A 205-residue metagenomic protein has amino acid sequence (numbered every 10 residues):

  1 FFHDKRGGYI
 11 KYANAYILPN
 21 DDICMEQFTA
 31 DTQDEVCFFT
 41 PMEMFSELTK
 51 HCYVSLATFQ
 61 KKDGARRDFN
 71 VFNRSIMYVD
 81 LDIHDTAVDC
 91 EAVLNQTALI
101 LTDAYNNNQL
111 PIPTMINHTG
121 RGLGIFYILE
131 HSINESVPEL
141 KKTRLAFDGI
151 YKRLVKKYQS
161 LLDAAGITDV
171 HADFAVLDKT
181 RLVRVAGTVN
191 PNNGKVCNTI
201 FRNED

Functional and structural regions predicted by a protein language model:
F1, N106-H118: Short, glycine- and small/hydrophobic-rich beta-strand elements in well-ordered beta-sheets
F1-I76, H84-A92, R181: DNA replication initiation on ssDNA origins
R6, Q109-L110, V176: Short, structurally constrained coil/turn elements that cap an alpha-helix or connect an alpha-helix to the following
E43-F45, T58-A98, E130-D205: DNA replication initiation modules
N95-N107: Short amphipathic alpha-helical segments
Y105-L110, L162, G166: Glycine-centered loop/turn motif at secondary-structure junctions
I112, R121, R181: Residue-level signal for beta-strand positions within conserved beta-sheet cores that form or flank
I116-H131: Short, conserved phosphate-binding/catalytic loop or strand-edge motifs used in phosphoryl-/nucleotidyl-transfer
